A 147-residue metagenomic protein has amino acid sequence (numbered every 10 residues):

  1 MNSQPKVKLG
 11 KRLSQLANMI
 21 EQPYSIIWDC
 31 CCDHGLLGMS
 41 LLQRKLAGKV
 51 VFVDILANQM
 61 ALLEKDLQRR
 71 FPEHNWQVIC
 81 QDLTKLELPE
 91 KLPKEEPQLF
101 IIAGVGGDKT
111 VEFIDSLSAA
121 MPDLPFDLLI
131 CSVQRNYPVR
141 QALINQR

Functional and structural regions predicted by a protein language model:
M1-S25, M39-S40: S-adenosyl-L-methionine
Y24-D33: Conserved class I S-adenosyl-L-methionine
H34-A47: Conserved SAM-binding loop of SAM-dependent methyltransferases across substrates and taxa, primarily the Class I
K49-D54: Conserved SAM-binding motif I beta-strand of class I
N58-K94: S-adenosyl-L-methionine
L86, E95-A120: Active-site segment flanking the S-adenosylmethionine/decSAM binding pocket in AdoMet-dependent transferases
L124-Q134: Conserved beta-strand signature within the Rossmann-like core of class I S-adenosyl-L-methionine
R135-Q146: Conserved class I S-adenosyl-L-methionine
